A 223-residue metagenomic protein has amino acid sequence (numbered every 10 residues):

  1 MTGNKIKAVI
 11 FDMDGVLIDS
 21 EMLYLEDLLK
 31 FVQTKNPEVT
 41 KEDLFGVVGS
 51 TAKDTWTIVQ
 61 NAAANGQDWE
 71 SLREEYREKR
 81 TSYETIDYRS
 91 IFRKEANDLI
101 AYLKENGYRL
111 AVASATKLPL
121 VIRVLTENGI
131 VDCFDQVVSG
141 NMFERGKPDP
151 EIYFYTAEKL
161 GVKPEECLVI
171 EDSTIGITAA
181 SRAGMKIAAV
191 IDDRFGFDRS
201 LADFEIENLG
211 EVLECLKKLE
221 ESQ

Functional and structural regions predicted by a protein language model:
M1-K7, A101-K104, K117-Q223: Asp-based, Mg2+/Mn2+-dependent phosphohydrolase catalytic module
T2-F45: Active-site neighborhood of HAD-like aspartate-dependent phosphohydrolases
F31-S71: Alpha-helical substrate-recognition element adjacent to the catalytic core
T34-E38, A64-D68, E105-N106, G129-C133 (+1 more regions): Short helix-capping segments at alpha-helix termini
E38, Q60-D98, N106: Metal-dependent phosphoesterase signature
E38, R109, K186: Residue-level detector of anion-binding/catalytic polar loops
I86-I91, A115, A183-G184: Short, flexible loop segments at the rims of nucleotide/cofactor-binding pockets, characterized by
A111-V112, A189: Hydrophobic beta-strand core positions in alpha/beta domains
